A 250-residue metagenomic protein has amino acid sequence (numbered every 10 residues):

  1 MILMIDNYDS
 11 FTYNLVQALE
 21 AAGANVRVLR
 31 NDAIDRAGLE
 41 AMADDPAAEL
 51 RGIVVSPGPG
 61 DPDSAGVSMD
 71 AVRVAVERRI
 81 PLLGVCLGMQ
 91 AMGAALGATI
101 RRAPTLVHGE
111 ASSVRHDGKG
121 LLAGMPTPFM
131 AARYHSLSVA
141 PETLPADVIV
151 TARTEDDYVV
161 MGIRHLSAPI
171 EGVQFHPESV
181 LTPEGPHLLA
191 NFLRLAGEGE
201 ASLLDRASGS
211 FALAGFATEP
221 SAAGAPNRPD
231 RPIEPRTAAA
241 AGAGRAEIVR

Functional and structural regions predicted by a protein language model:
M1, N25, R51, P81-L83 (+3 more regions): Structural signature of beta-strand start/N-cap positions in the alpha/beta core of ABC transporter nucleotide-binding
M1-I80, P183, A190-R250: N-terminal beta1-alpha1 cap of cysteine-dependent amidohydrolase-like domains
V26-V28, I100, V150: Generic structural signal for residues in well-ordered beta-strands
V28-I34, S112-R115, A131-Y134, R153-D156: Short gly/ser/thr-rich secondary-structure transition/capping motifs
M42, E49-G124, P128, L189: Cysteine-nucleophile active-site neighborhood
C86, H135, H176: Histidine-centered divalent metal-coordination motifs
G120-A168: Catalytic beta-strand/loop cores that center a nucleophilic Ser/Cys/Thr and support acyl-enzyme chemistry
R153-G199: A glycine-centered loop/beta-turn motif at secondary-structure junctions
